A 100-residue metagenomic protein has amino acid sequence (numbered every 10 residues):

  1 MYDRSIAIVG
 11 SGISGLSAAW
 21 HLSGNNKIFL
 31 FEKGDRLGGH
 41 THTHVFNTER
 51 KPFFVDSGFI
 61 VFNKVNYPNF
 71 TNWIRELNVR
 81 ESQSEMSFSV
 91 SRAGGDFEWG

Functional and structural regions predicted by a protein language model:
M1-S14, F29: Beta1/beta-strand and adjacent pyrophosphate-binding region of the FAD-binding site in flavoprotein oxidoreductases
I6, S17-I28, E76: A short, Lys/Arg-enriched amphipathic alpha-helix followed by its capping loop at the start of a domain
V9, S23-T48: Glycine-rich FAD pyrophosphate-binding loop
I13, R36-L37, F62: Hydrophobic pocket-lining residues within nucleotide cofactor-binding pockets
I13-A18, T41-H42: Short, flexible micro-motifs
G15-L16, N47-E49: A generic local structural motif
E49-G100: Dinucleotide-binding Rossmann-like beta1-alpha1 core, especially the glycine-rich loop that anchors the ADP
